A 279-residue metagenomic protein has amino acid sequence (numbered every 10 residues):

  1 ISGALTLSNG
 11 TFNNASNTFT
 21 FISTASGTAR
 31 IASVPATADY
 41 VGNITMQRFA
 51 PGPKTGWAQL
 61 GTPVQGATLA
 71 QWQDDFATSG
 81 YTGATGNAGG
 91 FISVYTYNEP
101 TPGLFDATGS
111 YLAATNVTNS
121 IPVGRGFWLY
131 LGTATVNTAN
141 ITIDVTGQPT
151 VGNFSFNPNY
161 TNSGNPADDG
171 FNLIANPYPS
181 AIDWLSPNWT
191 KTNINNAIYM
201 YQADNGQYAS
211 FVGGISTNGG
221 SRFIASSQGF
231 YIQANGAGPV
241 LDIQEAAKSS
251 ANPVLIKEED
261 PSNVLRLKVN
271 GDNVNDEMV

Functional and structural regions predicted by a protein language model:
I1-K248: N-terminal exported-region signature
S226-V279: Catalytic cores of secreted or luminal carbohydrate-active enzymes
